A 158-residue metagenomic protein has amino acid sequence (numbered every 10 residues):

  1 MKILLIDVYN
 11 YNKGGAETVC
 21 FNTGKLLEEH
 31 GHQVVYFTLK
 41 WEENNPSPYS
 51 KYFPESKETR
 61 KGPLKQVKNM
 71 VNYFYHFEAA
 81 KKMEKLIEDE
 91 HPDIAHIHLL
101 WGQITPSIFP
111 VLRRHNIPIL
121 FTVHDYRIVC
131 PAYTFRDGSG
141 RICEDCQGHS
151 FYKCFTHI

Functional and structural regions predicted by a protein language model:
M1-E43, E88-E90, I108, L112-P118: N-terminal subdomain of nucleotide-sugar transferases
Y9, L100, D125-Y126: Active-site pre-Tyr helix/loop in NAD(P)-dependent dehydrogenases
G14, E43-P46, Q103-P106, R127-A132 (+1 more regions): Short catalytic/ligand-binding loop motif for oxyanion handling, primarily in non-cytosolic enzymes, centered on
C20, A79, I104-T105: Amphipathic coiled-coil/heptad-repeat helices and related helical stalk/stem segments that mediate oligomerization
H30-I94, F135, S139-G140, Y152-I158: A conserved catalytic-core segment of Leloir-type glycosyltransferases
K85-Q103, P118-T122: Short N-terminal targeting/anchoring amphipathic segment
I94, L112-H157: Active-site proximal beta-strand in glycosyltransferases
